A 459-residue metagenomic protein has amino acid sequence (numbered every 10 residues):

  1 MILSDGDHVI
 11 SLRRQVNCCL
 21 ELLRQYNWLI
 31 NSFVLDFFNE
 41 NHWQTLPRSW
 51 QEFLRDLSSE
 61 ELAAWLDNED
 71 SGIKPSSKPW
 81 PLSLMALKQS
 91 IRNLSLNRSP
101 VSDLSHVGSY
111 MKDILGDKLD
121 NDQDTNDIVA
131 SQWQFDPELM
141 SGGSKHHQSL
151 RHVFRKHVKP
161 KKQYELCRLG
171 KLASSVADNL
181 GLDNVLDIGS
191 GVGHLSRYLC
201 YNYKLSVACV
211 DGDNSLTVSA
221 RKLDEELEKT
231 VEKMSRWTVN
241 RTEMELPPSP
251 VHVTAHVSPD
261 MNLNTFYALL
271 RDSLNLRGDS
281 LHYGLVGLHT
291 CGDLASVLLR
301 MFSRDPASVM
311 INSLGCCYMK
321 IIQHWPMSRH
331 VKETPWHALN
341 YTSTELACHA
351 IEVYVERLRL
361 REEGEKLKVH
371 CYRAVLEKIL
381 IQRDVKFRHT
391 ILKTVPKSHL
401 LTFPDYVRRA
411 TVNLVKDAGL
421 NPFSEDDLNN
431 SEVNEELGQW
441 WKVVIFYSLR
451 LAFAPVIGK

Functional and structural regions predicted by a protein language model:
M1-D113, D120-F135, H146, D224 (+1 more regions): Class I S-adenosyl-L-methionine
R151-L166: Class I SAM-dependent methyltransferase Rossmann-like catalytic core, especially the SAM/SAH-binding loop
Q163-G181: Conserved alpha-helix/loop element of class I SAM-dependent methyltransferases that forms part of the SAM/SAH-binding
L186-G193: Class I SAM-dependent methyltransferase "Motif I" SAM/SAH-binding loop
G193-K204: Conserved SAM-binding loop of SAM-dependent methyltransferases across substrates and taxa, primarily the Class I
S206-D211: Conserved SAM-binding motif I beta-strand of class I
N214-T217: Helix N-cap at the beta1-alpha1 junction of Rossmann-like dinucleotide-binding domains, i.e., the first residues
A220-R221: Conserved SAM-binding loop
